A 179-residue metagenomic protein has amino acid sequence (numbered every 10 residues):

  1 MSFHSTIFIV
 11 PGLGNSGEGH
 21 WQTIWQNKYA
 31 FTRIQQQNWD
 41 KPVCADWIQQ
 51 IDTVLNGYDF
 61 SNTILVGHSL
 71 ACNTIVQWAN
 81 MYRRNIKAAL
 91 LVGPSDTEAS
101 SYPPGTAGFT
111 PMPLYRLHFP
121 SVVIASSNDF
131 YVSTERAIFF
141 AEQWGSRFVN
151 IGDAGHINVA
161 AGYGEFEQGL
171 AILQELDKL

Functional and structural regions predicted by a protein language model:
S2-F60: Active-site catalytic motif of lipid deacylating hydrolases and related acyltransferases
T32, E142-N158: Catalytic histidine neighborhood in serine/cysteine hydrolases with alpha/beta-hydrolase-type architecture
P42-A45, A154-E165: Catalytic histidine-centered segment of alpha/beta-hydrolase-like enzymes
I64-V66, A89: Conserved alpha/beta-hydrolase fold motif
V66-I75: Gly/Ala-rich beta-loop-alpha elbow adjacent to hydrolase catalytic centers
R84-A99: A conserved short beta-strand
L117, V122-A125, D129: Short beta-strand/loop motif that positions the catalytic acidic residue of the alpha/beta-hydrolase fold
F130-R136: Conserved alpha/beta-hydrolase "acid-adjacent" motif
